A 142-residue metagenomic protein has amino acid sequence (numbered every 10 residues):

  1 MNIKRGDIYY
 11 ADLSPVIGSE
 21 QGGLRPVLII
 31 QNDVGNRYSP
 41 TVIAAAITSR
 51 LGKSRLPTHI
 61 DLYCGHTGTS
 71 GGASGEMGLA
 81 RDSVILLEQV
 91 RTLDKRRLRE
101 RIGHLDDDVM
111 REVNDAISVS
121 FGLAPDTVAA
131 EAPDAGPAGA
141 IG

Functional and structural regions predicted by a protein language model:
M1-G142: Conserved functional hotspots at enzyme active or ligand-binding sites that engage polyanionic ligands
